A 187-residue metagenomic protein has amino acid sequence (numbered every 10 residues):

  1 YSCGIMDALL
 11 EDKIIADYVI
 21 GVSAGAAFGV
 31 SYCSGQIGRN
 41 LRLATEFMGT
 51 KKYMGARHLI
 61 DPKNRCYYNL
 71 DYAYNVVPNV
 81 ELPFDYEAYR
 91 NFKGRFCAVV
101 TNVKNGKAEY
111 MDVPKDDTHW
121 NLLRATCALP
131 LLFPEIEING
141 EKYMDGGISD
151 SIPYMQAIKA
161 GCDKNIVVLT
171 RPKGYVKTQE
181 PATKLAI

Functional and structural regions predicted by a protein language model:
Y1-V22, V30-I187: Patatin-like phospholipase
